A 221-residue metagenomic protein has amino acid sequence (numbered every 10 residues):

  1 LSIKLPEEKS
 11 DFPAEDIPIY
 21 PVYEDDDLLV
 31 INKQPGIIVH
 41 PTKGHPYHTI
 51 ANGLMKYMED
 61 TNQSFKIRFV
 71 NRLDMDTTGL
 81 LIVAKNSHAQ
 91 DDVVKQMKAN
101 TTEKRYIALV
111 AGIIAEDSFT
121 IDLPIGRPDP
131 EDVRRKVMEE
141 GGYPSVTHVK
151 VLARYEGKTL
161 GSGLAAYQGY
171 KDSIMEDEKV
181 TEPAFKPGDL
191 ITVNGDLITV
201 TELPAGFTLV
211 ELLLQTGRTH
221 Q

Functional and structural regions predicted by a protein language model:
L1-E131, Y143, A153-E156, L160 (+1 more regions): RNA pseudouridine synthases
G79, R105, V146, L209 (+1 more regions): Broad gene-expression machinery/nucleic-acid interaction feature
V93, T219-Q221: Short beta-strand segments enriched for Tyr within beta-sheet-rich domains, predominantly fibronectin type III
R134-R135: Active-site/ligand-binding loops adjacent to catalytic centers
M138: Short, highly charged
V149: Long C-terminal interaction/binding lobes of large macromolecular proteins
F207-L213: Short histidine-centered loop motifs in beta-beta connectors
T216: Extended, polar beta-sheet/loop recognition surfaces of beta-rich domains that mediate binding to diverse ligands
